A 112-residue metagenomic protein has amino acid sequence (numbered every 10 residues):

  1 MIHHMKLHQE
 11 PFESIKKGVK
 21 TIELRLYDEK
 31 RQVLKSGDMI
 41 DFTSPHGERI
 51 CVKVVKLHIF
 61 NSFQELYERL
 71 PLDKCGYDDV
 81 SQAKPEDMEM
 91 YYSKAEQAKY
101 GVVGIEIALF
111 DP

Functional and structural regions predicted by a protein language model:
M1-L34: Compositionally biased, charged N-terminal/linker segments
H4, K53, G104-E106: Beta-strand secondary-structure signal
S14, L66-P112: Contiguous surface segments at macromolecular interaction interfaces
R49-I59: Short beta-strand-centered aromatic/proline hotspots
H58-N61, D111: A generic structural motif
